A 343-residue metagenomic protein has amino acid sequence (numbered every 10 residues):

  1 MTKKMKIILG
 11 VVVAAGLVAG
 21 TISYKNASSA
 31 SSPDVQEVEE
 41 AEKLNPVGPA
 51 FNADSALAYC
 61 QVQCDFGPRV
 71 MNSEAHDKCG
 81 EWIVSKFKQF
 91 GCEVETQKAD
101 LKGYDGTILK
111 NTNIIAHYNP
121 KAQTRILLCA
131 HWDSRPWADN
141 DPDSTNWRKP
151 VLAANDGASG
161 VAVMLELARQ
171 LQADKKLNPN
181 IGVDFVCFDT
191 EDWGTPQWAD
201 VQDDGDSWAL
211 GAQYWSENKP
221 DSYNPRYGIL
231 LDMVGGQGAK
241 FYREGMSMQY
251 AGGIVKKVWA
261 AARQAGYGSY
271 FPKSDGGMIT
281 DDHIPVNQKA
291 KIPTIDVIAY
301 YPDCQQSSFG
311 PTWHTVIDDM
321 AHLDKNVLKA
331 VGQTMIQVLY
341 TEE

Functional and structural regions predicted by a protein language model:
M1-V13: N-terminal Sec-pathway targeting helices
G10-K25: Hydrophobic alpha-helical membrane-insertion segments, chiefly the h-region of N-terminal signal peptides
A30-C79, F90, Q305-H322: N-terminal capping segment at the start of a domain
E42-A50, D65-A75, L101-Y104, N146-A158 (+5 more regions): Second-shell loop/turn segments in exported
A58, V62-K121: A non-catalytic alpha/beta surface segment that caps or lines the substrate-entry region of metallo-dependent hydrolase
V70-M71, D100-G103, P120-A122, W132-P136 (+4 more regions): Solvent-exposed loop/turn segments at secondary-structure junctions within structured extracellular/periplasmic domains
K98, I108, Y227, V234-E343: Active-site-adjacent substrate-binding region of metalloamidase/peptidase-like peptide-processing proteins
R148-G253, M278, D282: Acidic/histidine-rich catalytic neighborhood of metal-dependent amide-processing enzymes
